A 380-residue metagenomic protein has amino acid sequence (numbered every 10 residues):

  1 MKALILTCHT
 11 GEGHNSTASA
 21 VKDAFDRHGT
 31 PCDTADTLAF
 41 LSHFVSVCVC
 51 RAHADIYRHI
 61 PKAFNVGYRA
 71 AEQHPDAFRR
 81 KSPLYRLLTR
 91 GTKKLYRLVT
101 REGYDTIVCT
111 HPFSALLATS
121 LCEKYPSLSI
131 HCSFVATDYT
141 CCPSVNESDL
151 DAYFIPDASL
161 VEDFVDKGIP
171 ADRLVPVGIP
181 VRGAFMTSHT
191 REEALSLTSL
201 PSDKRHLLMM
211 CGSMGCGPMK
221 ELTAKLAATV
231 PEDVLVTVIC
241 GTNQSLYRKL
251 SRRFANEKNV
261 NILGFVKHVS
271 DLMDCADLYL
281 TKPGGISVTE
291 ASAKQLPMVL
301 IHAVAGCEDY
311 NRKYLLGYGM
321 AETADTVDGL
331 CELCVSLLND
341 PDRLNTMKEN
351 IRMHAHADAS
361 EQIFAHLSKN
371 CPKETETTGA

Functional and structural regions predicted by a protein language model:
E12, T17, R69-G168, R173-V177 (+1 more regions): Active-site and donor-binding regions of nucleotide-sugar-utilizing enzymes
A20-Y96: Conserved N-terminal ligand/cofactor-binding loop architecture of enzyme catalytic domains
D151-S213, N243-S245: A nucleotide-sugar donor-handling region in carbohydrate enzymes
R191-E193, L200-C275: Donor-nucleotide binding loops and adjacent catalytic segments primarily of GT-B fold Leloir glycosyltransferases
D274-G284: Acidic donor-binding loop of glycosyltransferase active sites
Y318-E322, T326-D342: C-terminal "capping" alpha-helix adjacent to the active site of nucleotide-linked donor transferases in cell-envelope
R343-A357: A short, well-ordered alpha-helix in the C-terminal region of glycosyltransferases
A357-A380: C-terminal alpha-helical cap of glycosyltransferases
